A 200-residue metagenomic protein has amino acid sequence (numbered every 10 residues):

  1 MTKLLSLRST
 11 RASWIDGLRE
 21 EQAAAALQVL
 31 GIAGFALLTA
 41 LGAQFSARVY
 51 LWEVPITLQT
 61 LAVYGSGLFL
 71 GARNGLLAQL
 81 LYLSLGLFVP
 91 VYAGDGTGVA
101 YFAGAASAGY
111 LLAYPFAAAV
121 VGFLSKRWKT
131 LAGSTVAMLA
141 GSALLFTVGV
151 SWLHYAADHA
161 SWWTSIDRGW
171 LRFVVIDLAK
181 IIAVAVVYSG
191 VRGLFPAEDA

Functional and structural regions predicted by a protein language model:
M1-A33, D167-A200: Alpha-helical transmembrane segments and their cytosolic interface
T2-L76: Hydrophobic transmembrane alpha-helices
V29-A33, L61-G65, L76-L80, S107-L112 (+3 more regions): Hydrophobic alpha-helical transmembrane segments
A36-Q44, L83-A93, S142-V150: Aromatic-anchored segments of alpha-helical transmembrane domains
F45-A119: Alpha-helical membrane segments and adjacent membrane-interface helices in multi-pass membrane proteins
W52, G96, W128-D199: Membrane-embedded alpha-helical hairpins and interfacial helices in multi-pass inner-membrane proteins
F69-R73, V120-W128, G190-F195: Structural signal for the C-terminal ends of transmembrane alpha-helices and the immediately following loop
F88, A106-P115, A119, F123 (+2 more regions): Mid-bilayer segments of alpha-helical transmembrane spans in multi-pass integral membrane proteins that mediate
